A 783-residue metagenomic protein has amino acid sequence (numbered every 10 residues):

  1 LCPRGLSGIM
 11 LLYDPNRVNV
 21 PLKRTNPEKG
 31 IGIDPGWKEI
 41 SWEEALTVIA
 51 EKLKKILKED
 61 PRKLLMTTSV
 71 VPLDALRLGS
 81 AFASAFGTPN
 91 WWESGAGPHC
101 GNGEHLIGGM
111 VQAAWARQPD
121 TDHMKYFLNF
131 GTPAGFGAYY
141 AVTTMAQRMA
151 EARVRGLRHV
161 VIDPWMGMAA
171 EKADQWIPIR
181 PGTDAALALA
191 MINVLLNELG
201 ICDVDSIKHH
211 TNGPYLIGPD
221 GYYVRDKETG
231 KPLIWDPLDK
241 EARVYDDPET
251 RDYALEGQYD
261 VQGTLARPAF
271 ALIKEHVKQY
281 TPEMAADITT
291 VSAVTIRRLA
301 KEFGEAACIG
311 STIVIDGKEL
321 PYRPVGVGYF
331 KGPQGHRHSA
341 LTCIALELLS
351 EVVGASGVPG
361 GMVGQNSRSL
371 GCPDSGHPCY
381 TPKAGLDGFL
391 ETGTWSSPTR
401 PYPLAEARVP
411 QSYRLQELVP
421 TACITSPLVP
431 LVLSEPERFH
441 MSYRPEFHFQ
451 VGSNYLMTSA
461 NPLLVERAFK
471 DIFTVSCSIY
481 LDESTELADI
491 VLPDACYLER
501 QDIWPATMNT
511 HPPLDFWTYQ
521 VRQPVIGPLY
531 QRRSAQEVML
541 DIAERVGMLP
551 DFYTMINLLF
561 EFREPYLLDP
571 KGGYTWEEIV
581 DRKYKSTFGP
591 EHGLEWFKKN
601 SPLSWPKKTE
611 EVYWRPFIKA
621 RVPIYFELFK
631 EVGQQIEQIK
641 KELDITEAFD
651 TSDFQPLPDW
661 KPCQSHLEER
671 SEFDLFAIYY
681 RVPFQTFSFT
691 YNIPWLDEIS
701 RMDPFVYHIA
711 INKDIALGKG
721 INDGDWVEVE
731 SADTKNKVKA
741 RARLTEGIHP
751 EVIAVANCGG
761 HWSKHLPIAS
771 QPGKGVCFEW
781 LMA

Functional and structural regions predicted by a protein language model:
L1-A254, L265, T392-W395, P401-Y402 (+4 more regions): N-terminal export/assembly segments and adjacent metallocofactor-ligating motifs of anaerobic energy-metabolism
I9, P72-L76, H99-N102, G135-A138 (+15 more regions): Flexible loop/turn segments at secondary-structure boundaries
V20, R24-E44, L199-R298, D387-L418 (+4 more regions): N-terminal leader/propeptide and maturation segments of large enzyme subunits in energy/redox metabolism and hydrolases
N26, W42-L64, R117-F127, H276 (+2 more regions): Glycine-rich phosphate/diphosphate-binding loops that line cofactor/substrate pockets in enzymes
V70, H209-N212, E302-F303, E319-L320 (+3 more regions): A glycine-rich phosphate-binding loop feature that marks nucleotide/adenosyl-phosphate handling sites
G79-I162, A186, D252-G257, A269 (+6 more regions): Extended redox/cofactor-interaction regions of prokaryotic respiratory oxidoreductases
A173-I179, A495, E499-P505, T518-P528: Short beta-alpha connecting loops at secondary-structure transitions that line or flank enzyme active sites
R522-T587, E672, T690-A710, D714-A783: Long, contiguous, secondary-structure-rich segments that constitute the structural scaffold of globular domains
